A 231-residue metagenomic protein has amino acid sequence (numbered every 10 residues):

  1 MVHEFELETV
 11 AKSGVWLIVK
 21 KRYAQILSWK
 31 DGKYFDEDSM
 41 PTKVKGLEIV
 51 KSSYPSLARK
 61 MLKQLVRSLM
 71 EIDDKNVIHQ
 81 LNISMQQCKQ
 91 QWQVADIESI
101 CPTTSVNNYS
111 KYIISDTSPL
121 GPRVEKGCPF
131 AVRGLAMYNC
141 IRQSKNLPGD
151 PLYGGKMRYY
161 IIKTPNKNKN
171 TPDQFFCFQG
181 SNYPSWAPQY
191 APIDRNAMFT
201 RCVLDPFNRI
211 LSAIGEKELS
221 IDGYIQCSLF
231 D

Functional and structural regions predicted by a protein language model:
M1-D231: DNA-dependent DNA polymerase catalytic subunits
